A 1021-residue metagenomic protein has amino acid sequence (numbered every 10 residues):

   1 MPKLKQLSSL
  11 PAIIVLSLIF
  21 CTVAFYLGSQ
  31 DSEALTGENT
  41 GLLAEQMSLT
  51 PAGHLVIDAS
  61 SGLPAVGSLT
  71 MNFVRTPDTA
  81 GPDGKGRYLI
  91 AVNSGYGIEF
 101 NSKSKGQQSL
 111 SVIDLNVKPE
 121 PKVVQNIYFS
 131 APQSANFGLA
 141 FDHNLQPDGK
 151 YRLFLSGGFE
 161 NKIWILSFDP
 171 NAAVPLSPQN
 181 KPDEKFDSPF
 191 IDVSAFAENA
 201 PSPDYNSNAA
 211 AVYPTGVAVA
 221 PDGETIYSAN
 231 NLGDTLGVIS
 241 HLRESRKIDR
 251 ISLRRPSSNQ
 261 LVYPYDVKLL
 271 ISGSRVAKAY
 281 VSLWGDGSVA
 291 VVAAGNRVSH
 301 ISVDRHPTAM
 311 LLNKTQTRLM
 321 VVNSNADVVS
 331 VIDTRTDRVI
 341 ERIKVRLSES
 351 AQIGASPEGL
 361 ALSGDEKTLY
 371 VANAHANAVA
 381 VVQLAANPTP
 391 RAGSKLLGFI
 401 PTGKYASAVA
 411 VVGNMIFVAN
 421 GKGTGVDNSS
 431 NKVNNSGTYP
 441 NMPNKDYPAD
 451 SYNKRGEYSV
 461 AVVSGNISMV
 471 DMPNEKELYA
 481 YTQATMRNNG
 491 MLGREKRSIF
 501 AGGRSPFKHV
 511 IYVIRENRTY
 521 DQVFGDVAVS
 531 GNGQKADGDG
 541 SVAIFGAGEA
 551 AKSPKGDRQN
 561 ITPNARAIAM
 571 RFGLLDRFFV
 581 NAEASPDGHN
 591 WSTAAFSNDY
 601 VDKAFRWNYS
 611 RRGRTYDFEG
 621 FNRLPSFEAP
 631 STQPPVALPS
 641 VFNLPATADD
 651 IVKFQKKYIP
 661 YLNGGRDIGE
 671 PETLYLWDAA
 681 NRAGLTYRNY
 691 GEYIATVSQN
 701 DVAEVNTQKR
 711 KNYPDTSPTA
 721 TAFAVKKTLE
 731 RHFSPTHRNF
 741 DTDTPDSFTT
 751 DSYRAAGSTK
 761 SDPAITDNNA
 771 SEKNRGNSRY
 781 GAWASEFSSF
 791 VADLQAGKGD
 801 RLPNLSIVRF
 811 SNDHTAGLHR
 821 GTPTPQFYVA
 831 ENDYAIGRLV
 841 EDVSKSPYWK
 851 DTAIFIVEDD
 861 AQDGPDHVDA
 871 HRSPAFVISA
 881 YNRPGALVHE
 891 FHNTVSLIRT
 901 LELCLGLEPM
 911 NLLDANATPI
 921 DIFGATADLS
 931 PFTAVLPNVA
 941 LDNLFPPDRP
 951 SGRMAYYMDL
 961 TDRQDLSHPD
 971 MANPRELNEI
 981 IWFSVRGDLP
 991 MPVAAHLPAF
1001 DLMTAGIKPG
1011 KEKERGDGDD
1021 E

Functional and structural regions predicted by a protein language model:
P2-I14: N-terminal Sec-pathway targeting helices
L4, L384, A392-T402, V412 (+9 more regions): Composition- and surface-driven signal marking solvent-exposed, interaction-prone regions in large proteins
K5-L7, Y280, K1013-R1015: Residue-level detector of intrinsically disordered/flexible regions characterized by low predicted structural confidence
S8, S48, S61, T79 (+30 more regions): Compositionally biased, intrinsically disordered/low-complexity regions enriched for serine, proline and threonine
P11-A12, F20-V23, S32, I191 (+8 more regions): Intrinsically disordered, low-complexity serine/threonine-rich segments
L18-R497, G503: Predominantly soluble domains enriched in secretory-pathway, periplasmic, or organellar proteins
V463, Y479-E1021: N-terminal pro-sequences and low-complexity stem/linker regions of secreted or lumenal proteins
